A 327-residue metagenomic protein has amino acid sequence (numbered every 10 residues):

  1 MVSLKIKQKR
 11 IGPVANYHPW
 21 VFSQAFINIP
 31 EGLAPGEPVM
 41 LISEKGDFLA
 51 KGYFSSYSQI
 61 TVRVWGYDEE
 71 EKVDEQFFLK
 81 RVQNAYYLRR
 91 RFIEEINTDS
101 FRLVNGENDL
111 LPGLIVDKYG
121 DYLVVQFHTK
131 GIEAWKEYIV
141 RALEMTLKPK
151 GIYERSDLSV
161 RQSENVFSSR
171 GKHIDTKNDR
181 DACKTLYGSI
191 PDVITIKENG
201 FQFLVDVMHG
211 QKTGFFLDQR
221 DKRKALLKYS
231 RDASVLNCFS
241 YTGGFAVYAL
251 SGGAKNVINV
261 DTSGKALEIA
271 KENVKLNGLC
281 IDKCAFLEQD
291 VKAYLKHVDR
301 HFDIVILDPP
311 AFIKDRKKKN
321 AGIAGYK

Functional and structural regions predicted by a protein language model:
M1-K228: RNA-binding accessory domains that recognize and position tRNA/RNA substrates
G188-K327: Rossmann-like S-adenosyl-L-methionine
